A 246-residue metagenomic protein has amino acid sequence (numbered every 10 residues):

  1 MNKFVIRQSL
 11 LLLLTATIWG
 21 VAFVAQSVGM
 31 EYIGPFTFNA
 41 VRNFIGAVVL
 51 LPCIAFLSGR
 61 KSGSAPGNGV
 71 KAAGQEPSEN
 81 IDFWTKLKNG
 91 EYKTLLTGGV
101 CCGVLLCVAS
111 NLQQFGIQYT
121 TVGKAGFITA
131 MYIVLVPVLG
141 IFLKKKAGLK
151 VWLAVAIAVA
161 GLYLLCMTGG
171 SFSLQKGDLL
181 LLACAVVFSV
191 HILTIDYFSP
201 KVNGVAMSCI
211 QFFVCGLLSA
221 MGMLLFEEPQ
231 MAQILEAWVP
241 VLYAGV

Functional and structural regions predicted by a protein language model:
M1-V41, G103-V104, V108, L112 (+2 more regions): Glycine-/small-residue-enriched transmembrane alpha-helix faces in small-molecule transporters and effluxers
G20, V24, L51, G103 (+7 more regions): Hydrophobic/small/kink-forming positions within alpha-helical transmembrane segments of polytopic membrane proteins
A22, L57-T129, L164, G245-V246: Specific transmembrane alpha-helical segments of multi-pass solute transporters/efflux pumps, especially DMT/EamA
P35-G46, Q114-Y132, K176-V186, E236-V246: Structural signature of hydrophobic alpha-helical transmembrane segments
A47-L50, V136-P137, S173-E227, V241-Y243: Transmembrane alpha-helical segments that form core, pore/gating elements of small-molecule transporters/exporters
V49-I54, Y132-L153: C-terminal transmembrane-helix exit sites in multi-pass transporters
L50, A147-M167, A185-F188, S219: Hydrophobic transmembrane alpha-helices of multi-pass small-molecule transport proteins
L95-V100, A147-A158, D178-L181, V202-Q211: Cytoplasmic-side transmembrane-helix entry/capping segments in multi-pass membrane proteins
